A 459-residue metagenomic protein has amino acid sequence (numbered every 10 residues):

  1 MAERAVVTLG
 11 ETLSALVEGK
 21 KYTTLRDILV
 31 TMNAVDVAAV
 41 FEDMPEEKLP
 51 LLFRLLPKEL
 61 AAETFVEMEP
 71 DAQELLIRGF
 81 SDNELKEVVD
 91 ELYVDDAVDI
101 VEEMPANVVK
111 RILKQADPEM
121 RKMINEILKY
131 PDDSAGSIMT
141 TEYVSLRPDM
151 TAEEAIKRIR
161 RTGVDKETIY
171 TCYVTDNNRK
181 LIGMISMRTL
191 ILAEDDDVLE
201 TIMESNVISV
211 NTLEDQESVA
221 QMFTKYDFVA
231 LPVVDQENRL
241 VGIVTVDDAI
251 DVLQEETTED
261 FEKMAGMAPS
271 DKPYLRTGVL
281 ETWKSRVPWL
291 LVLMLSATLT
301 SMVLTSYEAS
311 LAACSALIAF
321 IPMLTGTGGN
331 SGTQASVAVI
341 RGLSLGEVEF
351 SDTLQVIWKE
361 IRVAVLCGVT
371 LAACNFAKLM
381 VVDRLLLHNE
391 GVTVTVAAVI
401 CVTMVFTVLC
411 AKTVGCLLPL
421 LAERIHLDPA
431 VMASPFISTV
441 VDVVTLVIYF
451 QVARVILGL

Functional and structural regions predicted by a protein language model:
M1-A268: Hydrophobic packing positions in regular secondary-structure scaffolds
A34, V292-A297, F320, L324 (+14 more regions): Alpha-helical transmembrane segments in multi-pass membrane proteins
K122, D248-T282, T333-I357, A422: Non-transmembrane, extramembrane segments of multi-pass ion/lipid transporters
D260, T325-R341, T439-T445: Short helical (or helix-break) motifs at transmembrane helix termini and adjacent helical loops in multi-pass membrane
K284-W289, L354-C367, I437: Alpha-helical transmembrane segments of multi-pass membrane proteins
L293-L311, A372-H388: Juxtamembrane "helix exit" motif at the C-terminal ends of alpha-helical transmembrane segments in multi-pass membrane
S306-I321, L387-V399: Membrane-water interface of transmembrane alpha-helices in multipass transporters/channels
L421-V441: Interfacial loop-to-transmembrane junctions
